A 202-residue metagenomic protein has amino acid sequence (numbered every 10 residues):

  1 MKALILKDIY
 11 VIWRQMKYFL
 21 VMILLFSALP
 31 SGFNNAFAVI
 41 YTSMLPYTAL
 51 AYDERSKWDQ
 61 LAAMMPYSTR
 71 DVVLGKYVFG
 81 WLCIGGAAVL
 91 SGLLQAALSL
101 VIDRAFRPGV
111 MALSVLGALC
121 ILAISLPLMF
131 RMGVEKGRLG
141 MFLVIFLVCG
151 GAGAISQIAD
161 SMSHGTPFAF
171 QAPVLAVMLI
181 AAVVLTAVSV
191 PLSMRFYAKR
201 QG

Functional and structural regions predicted by a protein language model:
M1-K57, G75-G202: Hydrophobic alpha-helical transmembrane segments of membrane proteins
Q60: Active-site phosphate/pyrophosphate-handling residues
A63-S68: Short helix-to-coil transition segments within interhelical loops that connect adjacent transmembrane helices
D71-V73: Alpha-helix N-cap/helix-start motif at helix boundaries, enriched for small hydrophobics
